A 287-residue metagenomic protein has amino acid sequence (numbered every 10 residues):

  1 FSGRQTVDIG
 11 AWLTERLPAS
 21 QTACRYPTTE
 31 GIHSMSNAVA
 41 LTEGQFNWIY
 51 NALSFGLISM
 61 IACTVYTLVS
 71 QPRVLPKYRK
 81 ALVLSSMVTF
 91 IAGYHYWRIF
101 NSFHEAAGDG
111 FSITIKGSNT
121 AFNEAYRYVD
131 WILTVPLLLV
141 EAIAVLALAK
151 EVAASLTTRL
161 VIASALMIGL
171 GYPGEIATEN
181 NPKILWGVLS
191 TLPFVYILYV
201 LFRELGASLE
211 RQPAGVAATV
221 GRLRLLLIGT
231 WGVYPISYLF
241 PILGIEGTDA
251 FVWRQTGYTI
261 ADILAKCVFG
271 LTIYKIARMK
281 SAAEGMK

Functional and structural regions predicted by a protein language model:
S36-M60: Hydrophobic transmembrane alpha-helical segments in integral membrane proteins
E43-F46, I115-I132, Q255-I260: Short aromatic-rich membrane-water interface segments that cap or initiate transmembrane helices in multi-pass membrane
S59, A81-S102, G232-P241: Hydrophobic alpha-helical transmembrane segments of multi-pass membrane proteins
A62-Y66, E141, L170-G171, P193-A214 (+1 more regions): Alpha-helical transmembrane segments in multipass membrane proteins, preferentially the mid-helix core
T64-T67, Y128-L160, I168-I176, E204: Internal transmembrane alpha-helix with an interfacial aromatic "cap," most often the third helix
G93-Y126, E175-T178: Helix-loop junctions on the outward
A154-R159, I184, L205-G229, F251: Membrane-helix boundary/juxtamembrane motif in polytopic membrane proteins
V200-R203, R222-K287: C-terminal transmembrane-bundle signature of multipass membrane proteins, characterized by strong activation on
